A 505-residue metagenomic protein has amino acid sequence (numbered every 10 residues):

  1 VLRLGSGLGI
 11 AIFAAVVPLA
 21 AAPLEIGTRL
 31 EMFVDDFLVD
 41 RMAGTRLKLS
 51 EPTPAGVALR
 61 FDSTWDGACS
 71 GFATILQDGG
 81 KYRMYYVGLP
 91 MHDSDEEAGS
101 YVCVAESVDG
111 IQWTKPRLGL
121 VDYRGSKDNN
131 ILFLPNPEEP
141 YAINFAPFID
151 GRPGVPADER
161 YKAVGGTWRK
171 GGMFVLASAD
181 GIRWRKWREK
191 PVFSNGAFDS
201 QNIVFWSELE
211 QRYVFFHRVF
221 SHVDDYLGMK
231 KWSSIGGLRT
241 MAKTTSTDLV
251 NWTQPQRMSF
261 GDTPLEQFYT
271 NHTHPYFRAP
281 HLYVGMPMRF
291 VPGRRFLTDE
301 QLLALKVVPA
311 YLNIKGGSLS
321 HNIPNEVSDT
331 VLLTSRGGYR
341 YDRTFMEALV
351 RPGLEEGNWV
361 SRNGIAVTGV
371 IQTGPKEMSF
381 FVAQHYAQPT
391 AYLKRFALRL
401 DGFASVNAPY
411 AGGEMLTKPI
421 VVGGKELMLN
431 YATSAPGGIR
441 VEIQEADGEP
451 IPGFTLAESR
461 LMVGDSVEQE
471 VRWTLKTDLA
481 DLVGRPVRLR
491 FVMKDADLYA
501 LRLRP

Functional and structural regions predicted by a protein language model:
R3-P18: Bacterial N-terminal signal peptides
A21-P505: Carbohydrate-active catalytic/glycan-binding domains of CAZyme proteins, especially the secreted or lumenal ectodomains
